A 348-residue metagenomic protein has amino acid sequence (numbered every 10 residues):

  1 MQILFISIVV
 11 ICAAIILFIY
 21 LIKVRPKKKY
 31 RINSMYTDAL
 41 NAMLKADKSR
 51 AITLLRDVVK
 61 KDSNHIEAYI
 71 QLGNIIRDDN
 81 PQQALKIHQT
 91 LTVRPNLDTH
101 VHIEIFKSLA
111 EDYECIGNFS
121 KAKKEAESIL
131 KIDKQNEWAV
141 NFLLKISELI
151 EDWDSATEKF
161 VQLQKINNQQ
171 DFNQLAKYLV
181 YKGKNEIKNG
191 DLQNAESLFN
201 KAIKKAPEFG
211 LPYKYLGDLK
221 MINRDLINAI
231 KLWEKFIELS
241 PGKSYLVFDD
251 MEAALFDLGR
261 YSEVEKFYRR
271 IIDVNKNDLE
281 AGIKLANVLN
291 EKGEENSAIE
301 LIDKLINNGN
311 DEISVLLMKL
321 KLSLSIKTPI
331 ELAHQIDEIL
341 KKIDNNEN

Functional and structural regions predicted by a protein language model:
R31-N64, Q71, R77-K86, T90 (+3 more regions): Alpha-helical segment of the N-proximal tetratricopeptide repeat
L44, R77-D78, C115, L149 (+5 more regions): Register position in tetratricopeptide repeats
S63, N96, H100, K134 (+6 more regions): Short coil turns that delineate tetratricopeptide repeat
A68, V101, I105, A139 (+6 more regions): TPR alpha-solenoid repeat register
Q71, S108, F142, Y181 (+4 more regions): Canonical tetratricopeptide repeat
